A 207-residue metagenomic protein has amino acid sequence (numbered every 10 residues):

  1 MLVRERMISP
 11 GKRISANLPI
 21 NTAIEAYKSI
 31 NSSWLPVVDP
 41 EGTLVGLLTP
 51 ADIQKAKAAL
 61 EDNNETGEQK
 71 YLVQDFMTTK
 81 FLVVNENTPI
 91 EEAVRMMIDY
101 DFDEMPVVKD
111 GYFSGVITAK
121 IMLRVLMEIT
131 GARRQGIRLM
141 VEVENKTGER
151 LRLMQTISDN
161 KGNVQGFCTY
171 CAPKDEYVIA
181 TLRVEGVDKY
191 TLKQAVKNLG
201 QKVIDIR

Functional and structural regions predicted by a protein language model:
M1-P10, T49-N85, P89-D99, Y112 (+2 more regions): Tandem CBS (Bateman) regulatory domains
I14-S15, Y27, S33-L47, V84-N85 (+1 more regions): Cytosolic beta-strand hydrophobic patch enriched in CBS
L18-E25, E92-V94: Short, basic/aromatic recognition patches
T22, S29-N31, L44, T49 (+2 more regions): Low-complexity, intrinsically disordered terminal regions of eukaryotic RNA-associated proteins
E25-I30, R95-D99: Short loop/turn motifs at secondary-structure junctions and domain boundaries
E176-R183: A generic structural motif
R183-K189: Helix N-cap motif at beta-to-alpha junctions
